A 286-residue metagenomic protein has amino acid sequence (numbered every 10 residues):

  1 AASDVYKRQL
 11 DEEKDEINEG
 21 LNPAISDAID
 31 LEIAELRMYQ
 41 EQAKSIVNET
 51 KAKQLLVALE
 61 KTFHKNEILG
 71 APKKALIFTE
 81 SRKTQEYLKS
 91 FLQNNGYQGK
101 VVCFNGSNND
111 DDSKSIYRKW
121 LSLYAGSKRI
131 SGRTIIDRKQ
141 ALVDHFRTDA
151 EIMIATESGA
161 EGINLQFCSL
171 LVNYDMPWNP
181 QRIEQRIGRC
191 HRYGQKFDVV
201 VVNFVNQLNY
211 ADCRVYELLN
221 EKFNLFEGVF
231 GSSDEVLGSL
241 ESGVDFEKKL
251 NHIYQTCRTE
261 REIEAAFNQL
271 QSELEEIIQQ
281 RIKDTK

Functional and structural regions predicted by a protein language model:
A1-Y6: Short, small-residue-biased leader/transition segments that mark boundaries at the very start of proteins
V47-A75, T79-E80, Y87: Conserved interdomain hinge at the start of the Helicase C-terminal
R82-N105: Conserved helicase motor "Helicase C" RecA-like lobe of SF1/SF2 P-loop NTPases
S107-T156: Conserved helicase ATPase core of P-loop NTP-dependent helicases/translocases
V143, I154-C168, G188-Y193: SF2 helicase motor core recognition
N164-D175, V200-N203: A short beta-strand element within the Helicase C-terminal
N179-F197, V201: Conserved SF2 helicase motif VI
F197-K286: C-terminal accessory region of SF2 helicases/translocases
